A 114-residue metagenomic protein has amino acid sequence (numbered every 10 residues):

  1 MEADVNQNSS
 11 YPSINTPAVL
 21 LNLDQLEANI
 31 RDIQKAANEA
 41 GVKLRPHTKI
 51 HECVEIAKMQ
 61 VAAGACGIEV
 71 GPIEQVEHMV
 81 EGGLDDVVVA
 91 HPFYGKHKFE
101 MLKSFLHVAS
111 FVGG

Functional and structural regions predicted by a protein language model:
E2-L21: Generic N-terminal amphipathic, Lys/Arg-enriched alpha-helix
E2-N6, Q25-I56, E69: N-terminal glycine-rich anion-binding loops that anchor highly charged ligand groups
Q7-Y11, R31, A36, C66 (+2 more regions): Bulky hydrophobic/aromatic packing residues
A18-D24, N38-K43, A65-G67, V87-V89: Short acidic/polar alpha-helix capping motifs at helix-coil junctions
V19-L20, I30, H78, S110: Generic preference for hydrophobic/aromatic residues in regular secondary structure cores
L21, Q25, Y94-H97: Alpha-helix N-cap and loop-to-helix initiation/capping positions
H47-G114: Active-site-proximal beta-alpha core segment in soluble small-molecule metabolic enzymes
